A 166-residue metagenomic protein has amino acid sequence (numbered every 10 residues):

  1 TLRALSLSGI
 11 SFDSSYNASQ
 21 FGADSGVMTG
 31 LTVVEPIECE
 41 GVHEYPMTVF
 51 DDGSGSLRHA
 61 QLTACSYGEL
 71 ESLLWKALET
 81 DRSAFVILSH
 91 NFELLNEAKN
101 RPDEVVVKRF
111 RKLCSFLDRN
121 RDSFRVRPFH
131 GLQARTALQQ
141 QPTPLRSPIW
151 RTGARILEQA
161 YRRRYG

Functional and structural regions predicted by a protein language model:
T1-T80: Active-site-adjacent pocket scaffolds in enzyme catalytic domains
F12, A64-G166: C-terminal domain-boundary segment and adjacent tail
